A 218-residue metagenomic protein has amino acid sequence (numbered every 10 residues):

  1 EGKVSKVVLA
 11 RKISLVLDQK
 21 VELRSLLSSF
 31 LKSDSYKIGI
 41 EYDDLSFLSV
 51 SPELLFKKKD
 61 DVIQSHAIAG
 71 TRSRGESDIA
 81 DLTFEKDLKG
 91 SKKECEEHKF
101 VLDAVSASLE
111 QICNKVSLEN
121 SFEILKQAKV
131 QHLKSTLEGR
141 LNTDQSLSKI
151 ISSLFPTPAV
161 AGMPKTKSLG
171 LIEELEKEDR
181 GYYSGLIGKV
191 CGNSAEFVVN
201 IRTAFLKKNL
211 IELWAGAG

Functional and structural regions predicted by a protein language model:
S5-A10, I40-D44, S121, S148-K149 (+2 more regions): Short coil/turn segments at secondary-structure boundaries
S5-K6, V116, D179: Residue-level detector of short coil/turn "hinge" positions at structural boundaries
R11, L15-L17, Q64-E174: Contiguous alpha-helical scaffold segments within structured protein domains that host functional hotspots
R11-E96, V116, S194-G216: An anion-binding catalytic pocket shared by soluble metabolic enzymes
T136-G218: Conserved hydrophobic core element of enzyme catalytic domains
